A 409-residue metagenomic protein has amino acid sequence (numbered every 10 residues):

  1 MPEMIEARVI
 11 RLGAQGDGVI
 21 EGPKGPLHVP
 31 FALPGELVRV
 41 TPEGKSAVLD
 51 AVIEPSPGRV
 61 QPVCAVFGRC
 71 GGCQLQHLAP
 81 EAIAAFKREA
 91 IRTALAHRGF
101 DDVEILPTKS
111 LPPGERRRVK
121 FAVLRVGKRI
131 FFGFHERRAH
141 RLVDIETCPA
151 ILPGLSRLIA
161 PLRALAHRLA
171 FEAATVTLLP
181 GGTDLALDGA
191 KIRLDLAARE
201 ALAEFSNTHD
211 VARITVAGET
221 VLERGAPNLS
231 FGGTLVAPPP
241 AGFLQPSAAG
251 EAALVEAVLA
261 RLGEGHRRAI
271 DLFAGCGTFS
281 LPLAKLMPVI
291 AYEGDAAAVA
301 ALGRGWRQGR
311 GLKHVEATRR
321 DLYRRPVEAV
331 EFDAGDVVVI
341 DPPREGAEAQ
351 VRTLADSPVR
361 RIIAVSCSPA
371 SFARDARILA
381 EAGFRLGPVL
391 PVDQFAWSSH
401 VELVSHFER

Functional and structural regions predicted by a protein language model:
M1-I10, A14, R168, K191-R409: Rossmann-like S-adenosyl-L-methionine
M1-V66, A139, T318: Terminal RNA-binding accessory module
T41-E43, A122-V126, T177-G181, E408: Short beta-strand micro-motifs enriched in acidic
I53-Q61, G68-F171, R267: Extended interfacial segments that mediate partner engagement and assembly in macromolecular machines
I105-P112, V176, E219-T220, L390-Q394: Short, solvent-exposed loop/turn elements at beta->coil junctions and helix N-caps that rim active or binding pockets
R141-T175, L179-G182, I192-R213: Internal alpha/beta scaffold segment
